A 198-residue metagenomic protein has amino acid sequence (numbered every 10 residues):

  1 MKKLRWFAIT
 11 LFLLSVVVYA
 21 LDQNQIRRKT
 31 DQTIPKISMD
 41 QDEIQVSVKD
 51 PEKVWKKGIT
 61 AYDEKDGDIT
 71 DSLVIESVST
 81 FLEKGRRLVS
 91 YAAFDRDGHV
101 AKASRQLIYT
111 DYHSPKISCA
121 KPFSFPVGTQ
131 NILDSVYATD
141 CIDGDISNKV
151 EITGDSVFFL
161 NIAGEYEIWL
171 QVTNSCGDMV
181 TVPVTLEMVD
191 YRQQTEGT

Functional and structural regions predicted by a protein language model:
K3-T10, D66-R105, Y109, G144-V189: Serine/threonine-rich, repeat-prone extracellular segments and beta-strand-based repeat modules of secreted/surface
R5-D22: Hydrophobic membrane-insertion alpha-helices, especially the h-region of bacterial N-terminal signal peptides
L11-V16, Q45-S47, A92, F125-V127: Short low-complexity stretches enriched in small and charged residues
L13-S15, G85, S114: Alpha-helical context
A20-T30: Hydrophobic single-pass membrane-insertion segments
R28, T33-D66, H113-D145, G197: Solvent-exposed, low-complexity, repeat-rich "mucin-like" stalks and linkers
I37, L82, N161, T195-G197: Aromatic-residue hotspot detector
E187-T198: Extracytoplasmic/periplasmic copper-protein system
